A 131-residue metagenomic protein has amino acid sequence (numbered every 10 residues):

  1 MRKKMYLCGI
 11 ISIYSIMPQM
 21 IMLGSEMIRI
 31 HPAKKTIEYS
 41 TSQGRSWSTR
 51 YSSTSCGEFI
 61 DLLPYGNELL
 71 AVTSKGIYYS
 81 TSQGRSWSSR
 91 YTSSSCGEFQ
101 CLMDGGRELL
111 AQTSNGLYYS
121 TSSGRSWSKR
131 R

Functional and structural regions predicted by a protein language model:
R2-M5, I10-L23: Enriched but not universal
P18-M20, C56-P64, C96-G105: Repeated scaffold domains used in trafficking and secretory/extracellular systems, primarily beta-propellers
M20-S52, R131: An edge-strand/N-cap motif at the start of beta-rich repeat modules
I21-R29, E68-A71, R107-A111: Entry beta-strands of beta-propeller and related beta-repeat scaffolds
K34-I37, K75-Y78, N115-Y118: Loop/turn residues immediately N-terminal
S40-T41, S80-T81, S120-T121: Conserved Ser/Thr-centered positions that define the repeating blades of beta-propeller domains
Y51-S55, Y91-S94: Surface loop/turn motifs at the tips and blade-to-blade linkers of beta-strand repeat domains
